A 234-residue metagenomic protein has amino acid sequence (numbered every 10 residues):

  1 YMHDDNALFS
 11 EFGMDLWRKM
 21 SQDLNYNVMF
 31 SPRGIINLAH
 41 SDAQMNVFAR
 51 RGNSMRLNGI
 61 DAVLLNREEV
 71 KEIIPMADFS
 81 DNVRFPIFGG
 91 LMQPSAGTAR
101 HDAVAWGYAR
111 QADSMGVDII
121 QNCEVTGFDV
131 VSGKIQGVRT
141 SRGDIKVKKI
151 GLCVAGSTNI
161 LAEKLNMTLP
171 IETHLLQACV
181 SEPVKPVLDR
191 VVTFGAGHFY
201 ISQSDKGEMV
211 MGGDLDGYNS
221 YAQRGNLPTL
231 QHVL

Functional and structural regions predicted by a protein language model:
Y1-M76, H198, N219: Dinucleotide-binding Rossmann-like beta1-alpha1 core, especially the glycine-rich loop that anchors the ADP
L8, L38-V47, L91-Q111, I120 (+1 more regions): Short beta-strand to alpha-helix junction loop
N27-S31, I171, V192, I201-S202: Short beta-strand
L38, V125-F128, V192, Y200-S202: A structural signal for short hydrophobic beta-strand segments in well-ordered beta-sheet cores
A43, I73-I87, D129-Q136: A short, glycine/Asx- and small/polar-enriched loop/turn that sits immediately N-terminal to a beta-strand
L91-K149: Helical element adjacent to the flavin cofactor pocket in flavoenzyme catalytic cores
T140-D189: Central helical "cap/lid" subdomain
P183-L234: Active-site lid/adjacent beta-loop-alpha segment flanking the redox-cofactor pocket in flavoenzymes
